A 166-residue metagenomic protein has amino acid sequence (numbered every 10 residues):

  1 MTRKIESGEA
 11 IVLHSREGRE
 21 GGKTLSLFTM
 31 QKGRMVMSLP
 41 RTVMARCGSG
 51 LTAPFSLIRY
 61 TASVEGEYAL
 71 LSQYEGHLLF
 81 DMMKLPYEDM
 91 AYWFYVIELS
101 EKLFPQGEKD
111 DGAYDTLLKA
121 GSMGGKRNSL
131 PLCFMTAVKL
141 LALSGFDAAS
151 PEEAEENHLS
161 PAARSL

Functional and structural regions predicted by a protein language model:
M1-K23, F28-L166: Non-catalytic alpha-helical scaffolds and adjoining flexible linkers that form interface surfaces for assembly
